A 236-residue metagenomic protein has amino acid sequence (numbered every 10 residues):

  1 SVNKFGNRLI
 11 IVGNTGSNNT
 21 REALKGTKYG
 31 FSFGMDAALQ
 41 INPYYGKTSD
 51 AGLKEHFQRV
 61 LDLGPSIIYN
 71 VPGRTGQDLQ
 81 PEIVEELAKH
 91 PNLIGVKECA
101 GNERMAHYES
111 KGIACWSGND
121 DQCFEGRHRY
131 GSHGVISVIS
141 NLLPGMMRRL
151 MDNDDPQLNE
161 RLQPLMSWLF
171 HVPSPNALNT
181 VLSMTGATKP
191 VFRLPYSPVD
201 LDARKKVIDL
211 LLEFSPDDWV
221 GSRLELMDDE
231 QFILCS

Functional and structural regions predicted by a protein language model:
V2-G76, V84, S222: Active-site beta->alpha loop and helix N-cap motifs at the rims of alpha/beta catalytic domains
N3-L9, F33-G34, A88-N92, K111-I113 (+1 more regions): Short helix-capping segments at alpha-helix termini
R59-L63, P72-P173: Catalytic alpha/beta core domains of metabolic enzymes, predominantly
E125-S236: Structured C-terminal cap/extension of enzyme domains
